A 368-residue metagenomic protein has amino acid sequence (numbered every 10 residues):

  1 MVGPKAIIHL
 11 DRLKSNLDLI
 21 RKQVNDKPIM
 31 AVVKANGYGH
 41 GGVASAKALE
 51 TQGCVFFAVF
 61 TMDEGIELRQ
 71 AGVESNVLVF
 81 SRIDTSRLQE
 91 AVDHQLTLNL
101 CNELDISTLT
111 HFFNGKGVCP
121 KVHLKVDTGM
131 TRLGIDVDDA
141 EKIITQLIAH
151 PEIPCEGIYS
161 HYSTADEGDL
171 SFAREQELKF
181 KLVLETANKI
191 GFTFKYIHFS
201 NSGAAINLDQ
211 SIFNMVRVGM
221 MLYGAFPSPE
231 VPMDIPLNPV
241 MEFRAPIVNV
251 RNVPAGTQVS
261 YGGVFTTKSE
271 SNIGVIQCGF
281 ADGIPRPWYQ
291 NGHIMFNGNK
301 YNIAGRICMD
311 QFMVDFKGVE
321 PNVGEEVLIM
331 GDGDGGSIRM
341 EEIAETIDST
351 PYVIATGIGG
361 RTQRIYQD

Functional and structural regions predicted by a protein language model:
V2-K14, E64, I83-T85, C101-T108 (+3 more regions): Active-site anion/phosphate-binding pocket segments in diverse small-molecule metabolic enzymes
P4-I8, R12-S15, K22-H198, I212: Active-site-proximal beta-alpha core segment in soluble small-molecule metabolic enzymes
